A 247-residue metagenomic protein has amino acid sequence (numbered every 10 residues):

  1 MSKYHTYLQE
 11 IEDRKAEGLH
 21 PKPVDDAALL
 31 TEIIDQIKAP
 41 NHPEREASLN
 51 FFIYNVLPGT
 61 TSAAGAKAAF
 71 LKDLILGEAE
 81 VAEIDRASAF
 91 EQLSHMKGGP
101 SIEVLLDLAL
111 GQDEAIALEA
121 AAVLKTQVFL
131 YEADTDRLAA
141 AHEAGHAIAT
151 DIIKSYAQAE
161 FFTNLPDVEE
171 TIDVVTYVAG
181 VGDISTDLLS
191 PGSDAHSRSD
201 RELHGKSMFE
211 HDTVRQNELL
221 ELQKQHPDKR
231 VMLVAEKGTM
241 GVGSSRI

Functional and structural regions predicted by a protein language model:
S2, N41-E44, G182-D187: N-terminal glycine-rich anion-binding loops that anchor highly charged ligand groups
K3-A39: Amphipathic alpha-helical packing elements
Y4-Y7, L30, R45, K67-A68 (+4 more regions): Short amphipathic alpha-helical segments that mediate assembly, nucleic-acid/protein binding, or membrane association
L19-P23, E46-S62, L76, E83-G98 (+3 more regions): Structural detector for internal amphipathic alpha-helices that build alpha-solenoid repeat scaffolds
A27-D35, P58-G77, G98-L110, F129-A141: Amphipathic alpha-helical scaffolding segments comprising HEAT/armadillo-like alpha-solenoid repeats
E32, F70, S88-A89, E218: Well-ordered alpha-helical segments embedded in enzymatic catalytic cores
I34-F51: Generic amphipathic, hydrophobic interface segment in small proteins and small subunits
H95, D107-L110, A115-I247: Fe-S-dependent hydro-lyases/dehydratases of central metabolism
